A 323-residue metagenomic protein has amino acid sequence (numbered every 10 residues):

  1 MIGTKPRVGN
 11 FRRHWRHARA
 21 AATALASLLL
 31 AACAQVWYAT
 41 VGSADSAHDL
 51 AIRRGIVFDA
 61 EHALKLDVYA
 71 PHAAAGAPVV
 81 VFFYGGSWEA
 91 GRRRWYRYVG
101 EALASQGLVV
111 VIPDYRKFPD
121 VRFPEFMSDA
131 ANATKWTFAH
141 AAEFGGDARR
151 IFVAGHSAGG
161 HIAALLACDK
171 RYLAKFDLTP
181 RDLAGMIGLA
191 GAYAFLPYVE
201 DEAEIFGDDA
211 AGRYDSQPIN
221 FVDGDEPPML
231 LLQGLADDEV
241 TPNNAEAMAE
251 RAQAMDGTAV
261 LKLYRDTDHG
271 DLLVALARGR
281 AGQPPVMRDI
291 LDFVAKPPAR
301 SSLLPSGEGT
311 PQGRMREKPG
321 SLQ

Functional and structural regions predicted by a protein language model:
V36-A73: N-terminal cap/lid segment of alpha/beta-hydrolase-fold proteins
D45, E61, G191-F221, P227: Mobile cap/lid helix-loop segments that gate and shape the active-site cleft of serine hydrolases
G76-G85: Short beta-strand element of the alpha/beta-hydrolase
R94-V111: Short amphipathic alpha-helix adjacent to the substrate-entry channel of hydrolases
R122-A141: Alpha/beta-hydrolase active-site loop
F138-E200: Primarily recognizes the serine-hydrolase "nucleophile elbow" in alpha/beta-hydrolase and SGNH/GDSL folds
L231-Q233, D237: Short beta-strand/loop motif that positions the catalytic acidic residue of the alpha/beta-hydrolase fold
M255-S301: C-terminal catalytic histidine-bearing segment of alpha/beta-hydrolase fold enzymes
